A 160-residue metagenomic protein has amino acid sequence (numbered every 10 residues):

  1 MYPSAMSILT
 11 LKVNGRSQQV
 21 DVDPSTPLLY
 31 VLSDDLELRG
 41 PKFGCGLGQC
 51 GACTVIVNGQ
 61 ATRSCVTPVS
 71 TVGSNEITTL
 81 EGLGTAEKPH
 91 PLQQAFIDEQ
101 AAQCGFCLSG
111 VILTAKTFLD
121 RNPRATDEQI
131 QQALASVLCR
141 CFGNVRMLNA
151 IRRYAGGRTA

Functional and structural regions predicted by a protein language model:
M1-A160: Signature of N-terminal electron-transfer/Fe-S-associated modules in redox systems
